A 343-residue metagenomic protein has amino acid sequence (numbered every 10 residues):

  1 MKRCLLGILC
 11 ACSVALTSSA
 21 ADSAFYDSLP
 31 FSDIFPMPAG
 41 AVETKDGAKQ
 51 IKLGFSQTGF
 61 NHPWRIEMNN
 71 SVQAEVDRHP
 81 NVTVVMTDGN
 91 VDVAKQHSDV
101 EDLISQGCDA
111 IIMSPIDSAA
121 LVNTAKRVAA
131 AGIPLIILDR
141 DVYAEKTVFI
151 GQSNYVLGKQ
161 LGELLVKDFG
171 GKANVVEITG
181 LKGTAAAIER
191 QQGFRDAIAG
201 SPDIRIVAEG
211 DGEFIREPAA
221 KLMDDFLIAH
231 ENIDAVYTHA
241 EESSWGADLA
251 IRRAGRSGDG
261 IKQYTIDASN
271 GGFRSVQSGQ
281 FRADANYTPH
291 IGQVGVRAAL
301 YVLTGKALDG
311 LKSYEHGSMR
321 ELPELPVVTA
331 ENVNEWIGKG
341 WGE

Functional and structural regions predicted by a protein language model:
G7-A15: Bacterial N-terminal signal peptides
A20-I51, A186, A197-I198, V294-E343: Hinge/cleft segment of the Venus flytrap/periplasmic-binding protein
Y26-D46, K52-S71, E75, H79 (+8 more regions): Extracytoplasmic "Venus flytrap"
L53, Q96, I150-V175, E189 (+3 more regions): Hydrophobic alpha-helical segments within soluble ligand-binding/sensing domains
Q57, N61, V72, Q160-E209 (+2 more regions): An alpha-beta-alpha
E101, A110-A129, F194, A208 (+1 more regions): Hydrophobic alpha-helical
S118-V156, K167, N174, S269-Q277 (+4 more regions): Flexible loop/hinge segments that line or gate small-molecule binding clefts
D234-A235, D248-E324, V328-A330: Exported/periplasmic ABC-transporter solute-binding proteins
